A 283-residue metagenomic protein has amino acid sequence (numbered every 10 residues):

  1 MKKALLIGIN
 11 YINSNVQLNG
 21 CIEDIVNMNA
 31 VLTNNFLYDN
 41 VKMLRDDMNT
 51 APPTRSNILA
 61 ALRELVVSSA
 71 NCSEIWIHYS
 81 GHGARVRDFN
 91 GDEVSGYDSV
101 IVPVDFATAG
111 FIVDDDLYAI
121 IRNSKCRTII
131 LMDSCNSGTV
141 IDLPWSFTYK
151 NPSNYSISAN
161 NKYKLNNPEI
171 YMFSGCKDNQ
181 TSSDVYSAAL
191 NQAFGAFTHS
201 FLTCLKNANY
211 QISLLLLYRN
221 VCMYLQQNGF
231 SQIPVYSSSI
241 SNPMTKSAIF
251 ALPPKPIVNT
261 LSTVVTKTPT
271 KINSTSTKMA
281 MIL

Functional and structural regions predicted by a protein language model:
M1-L283: Cysteine endopeptidase catalytic domains of the caspase/legumain-like
